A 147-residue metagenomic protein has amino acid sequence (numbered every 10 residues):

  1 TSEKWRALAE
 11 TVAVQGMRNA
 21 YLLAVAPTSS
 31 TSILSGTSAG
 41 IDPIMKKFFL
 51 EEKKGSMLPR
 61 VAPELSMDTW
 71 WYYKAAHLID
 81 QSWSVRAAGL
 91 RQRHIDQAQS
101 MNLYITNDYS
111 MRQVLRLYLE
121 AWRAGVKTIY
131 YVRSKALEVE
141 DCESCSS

Functional and structural regions predicted by a protein language model:
T1-S2, T11-R18, L23-S147: Catalytic alpha/beta core of large soluble enzyme barrels
